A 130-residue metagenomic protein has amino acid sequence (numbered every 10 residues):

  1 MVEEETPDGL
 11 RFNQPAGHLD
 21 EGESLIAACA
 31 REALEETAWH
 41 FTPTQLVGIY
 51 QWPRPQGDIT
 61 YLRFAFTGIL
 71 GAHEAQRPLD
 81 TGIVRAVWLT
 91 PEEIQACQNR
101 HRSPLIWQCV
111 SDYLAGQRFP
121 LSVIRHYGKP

Functional and structural regions predicted by a protein language model:
M1-Q14, F41, Q45: N-terminal strand-loop-strand
G9-F12, T81-P130: Nudix hydrolase/Nudix homology domain
G9-L10, Y50-R54: Short, solvent-exposed loop/turn segments at secondary-structure junctions
P15, C29, A33: Hydrophobic alpha-helical positions that pack around
W52-A75, V87, C109-G116: Active-site-adjacent beta-strand/loop module that shapes the phosphate/pyrophosphate-binding cleft
